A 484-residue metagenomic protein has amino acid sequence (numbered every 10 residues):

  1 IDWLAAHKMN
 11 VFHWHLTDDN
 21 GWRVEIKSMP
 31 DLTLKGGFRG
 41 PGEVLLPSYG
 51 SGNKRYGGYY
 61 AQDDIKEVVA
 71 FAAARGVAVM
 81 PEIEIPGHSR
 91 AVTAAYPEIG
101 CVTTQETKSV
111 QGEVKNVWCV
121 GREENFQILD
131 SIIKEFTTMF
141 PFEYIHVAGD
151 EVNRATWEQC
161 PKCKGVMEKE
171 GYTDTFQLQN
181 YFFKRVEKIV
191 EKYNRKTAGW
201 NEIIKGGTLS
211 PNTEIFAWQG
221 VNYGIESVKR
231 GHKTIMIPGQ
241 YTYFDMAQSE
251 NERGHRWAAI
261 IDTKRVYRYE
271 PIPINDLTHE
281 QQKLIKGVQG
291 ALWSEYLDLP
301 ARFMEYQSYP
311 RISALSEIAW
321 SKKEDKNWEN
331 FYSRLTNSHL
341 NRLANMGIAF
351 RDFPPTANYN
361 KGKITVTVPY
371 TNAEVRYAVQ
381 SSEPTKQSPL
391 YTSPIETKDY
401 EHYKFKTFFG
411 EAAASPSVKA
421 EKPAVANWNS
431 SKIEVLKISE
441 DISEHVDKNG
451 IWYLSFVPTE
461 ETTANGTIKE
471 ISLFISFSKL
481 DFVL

Functional and structural regions predicted by a protein language model:
I1-D19: A conserved hydrophobic secondary-structure block that centers on an alpha-helix together with its immediately flanking
H7-F12, I65-P86, N116-A148: An active-site-proximal structural segment forming one wall of the substrate-binding cleft that immediately precedes
N20-A74, S89-Q127, A155-T175, N180: Aromatic- and acidic-residue-enriched carbohydrate-binding clefts of CAZyme catalytic domains
F126-Q127, K134, T138-I145, G149 (+3 more regions): Gly/Pro-rich turn-and-neighbor structural signature
T197-I204, L209-T213, A217-K363: Flexible, acidic glycine-rich loops studded with aromatic residues
K326-K437, D441, T467: Short, compositionally stereotyped local motifs that mark structural "simplifiers"
D447-W452, E461-S472, D481: Extended extracellular/luminal ectodomain segments enriched in beta-structured repeat modules
F477-L484: Extracellular ligand-binding interfaces
